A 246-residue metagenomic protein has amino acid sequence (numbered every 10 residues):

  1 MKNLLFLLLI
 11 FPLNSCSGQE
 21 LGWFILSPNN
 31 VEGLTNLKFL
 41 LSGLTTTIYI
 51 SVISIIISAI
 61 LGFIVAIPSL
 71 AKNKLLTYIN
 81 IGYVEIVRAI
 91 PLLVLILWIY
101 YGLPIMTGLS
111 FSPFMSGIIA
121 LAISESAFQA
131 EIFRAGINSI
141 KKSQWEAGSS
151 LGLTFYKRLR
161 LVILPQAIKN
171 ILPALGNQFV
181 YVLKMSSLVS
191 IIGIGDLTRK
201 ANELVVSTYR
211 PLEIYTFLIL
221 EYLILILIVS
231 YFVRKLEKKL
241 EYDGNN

Functional and structural regions predicted by a protein language model:
M1-S17: N-terminal secretory/membrane targeting signals
C16-N246: Transmembrane alpha-helices and adjacent helix-loop boundaries
